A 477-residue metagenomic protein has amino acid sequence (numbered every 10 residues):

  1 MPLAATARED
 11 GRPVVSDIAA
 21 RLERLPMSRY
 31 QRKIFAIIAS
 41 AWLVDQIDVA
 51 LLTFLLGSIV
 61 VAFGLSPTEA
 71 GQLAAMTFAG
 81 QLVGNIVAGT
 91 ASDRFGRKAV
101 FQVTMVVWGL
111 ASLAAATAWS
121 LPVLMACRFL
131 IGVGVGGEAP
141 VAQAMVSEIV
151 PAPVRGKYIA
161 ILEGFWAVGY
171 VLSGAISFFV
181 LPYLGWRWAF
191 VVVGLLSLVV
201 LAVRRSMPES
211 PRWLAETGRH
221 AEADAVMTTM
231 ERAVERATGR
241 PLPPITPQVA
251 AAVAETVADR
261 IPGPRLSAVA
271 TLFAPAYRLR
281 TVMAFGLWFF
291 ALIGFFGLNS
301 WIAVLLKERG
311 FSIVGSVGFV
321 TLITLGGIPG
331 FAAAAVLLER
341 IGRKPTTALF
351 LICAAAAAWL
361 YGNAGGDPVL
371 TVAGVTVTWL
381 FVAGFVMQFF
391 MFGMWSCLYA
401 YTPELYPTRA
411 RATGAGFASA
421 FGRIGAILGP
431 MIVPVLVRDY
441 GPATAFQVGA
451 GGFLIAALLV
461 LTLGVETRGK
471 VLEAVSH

Functional and structural regions predicted by a protein language model:
M1-H477: Transmembrane-helix signature of 12-pass secondary carriers
